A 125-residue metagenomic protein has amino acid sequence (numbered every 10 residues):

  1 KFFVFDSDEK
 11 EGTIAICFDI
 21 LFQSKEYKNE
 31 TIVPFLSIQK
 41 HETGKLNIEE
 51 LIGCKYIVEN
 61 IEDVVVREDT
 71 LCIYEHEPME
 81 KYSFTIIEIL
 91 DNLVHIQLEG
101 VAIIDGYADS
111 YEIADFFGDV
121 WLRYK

Functional and structural regions predicted by a protein language model:
K1-E75: An ectodomain-focused feature that recognizes extracytoplasmic/extracellular
I14-I20, P34-I38, F84-I86, V94-L98 (+2 more regions): Hydrophobic beta-strand residues in large extracellular and virion-surface proteins
L36-T43, I104-K125: A short, surface-exposed beta-strand/turn
L46, N92-V94, Y124: Residues in flexible loops and secondary-structure boundaries
L51, K55-F117: Acidic, glycine-rich flexible loop segments
